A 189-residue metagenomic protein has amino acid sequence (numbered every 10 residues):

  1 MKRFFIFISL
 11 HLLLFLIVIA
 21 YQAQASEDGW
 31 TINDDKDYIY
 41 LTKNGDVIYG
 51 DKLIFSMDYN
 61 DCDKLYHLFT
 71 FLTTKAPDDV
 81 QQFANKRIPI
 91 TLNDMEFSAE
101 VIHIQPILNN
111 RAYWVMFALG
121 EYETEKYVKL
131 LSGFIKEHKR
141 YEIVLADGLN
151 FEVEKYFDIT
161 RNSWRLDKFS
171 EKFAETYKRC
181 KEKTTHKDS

Functional and structural regions predicted by a protein language model:
M1-A25: Classical Sec-dependent N-terminal signal peptides that target proteins to the secretory pathway
A23-S189: A generic "folded-domain core" signal
